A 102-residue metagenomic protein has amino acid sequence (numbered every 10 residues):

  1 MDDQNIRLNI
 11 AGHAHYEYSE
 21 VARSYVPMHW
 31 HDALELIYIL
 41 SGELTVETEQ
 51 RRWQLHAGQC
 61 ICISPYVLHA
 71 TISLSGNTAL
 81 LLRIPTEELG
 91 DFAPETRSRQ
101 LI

Functional and structural regions predicted by a protein language model:
M1-H56, C60, S73, P94-L101: Generic protein-terminus/edge-of-domain signal
Y66-L89, P94-S98: Ligand-binding loop in jelly-roll beta-barrel domains
